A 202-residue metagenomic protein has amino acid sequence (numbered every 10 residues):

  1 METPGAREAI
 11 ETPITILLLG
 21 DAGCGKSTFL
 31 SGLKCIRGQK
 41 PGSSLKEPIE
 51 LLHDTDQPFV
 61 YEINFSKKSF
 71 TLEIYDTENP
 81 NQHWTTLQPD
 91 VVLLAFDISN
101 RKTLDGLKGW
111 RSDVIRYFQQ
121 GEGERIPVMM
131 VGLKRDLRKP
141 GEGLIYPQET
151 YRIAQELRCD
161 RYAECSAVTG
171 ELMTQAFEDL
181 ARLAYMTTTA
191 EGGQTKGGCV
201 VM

Functional and structural regions predicted by a protein language model:
M1-T188: TRAFAC-class small GTPase G-domain
R182-M202: C-terminal-of-GTPase-core extension/linker across diverse P-loop GTPases
